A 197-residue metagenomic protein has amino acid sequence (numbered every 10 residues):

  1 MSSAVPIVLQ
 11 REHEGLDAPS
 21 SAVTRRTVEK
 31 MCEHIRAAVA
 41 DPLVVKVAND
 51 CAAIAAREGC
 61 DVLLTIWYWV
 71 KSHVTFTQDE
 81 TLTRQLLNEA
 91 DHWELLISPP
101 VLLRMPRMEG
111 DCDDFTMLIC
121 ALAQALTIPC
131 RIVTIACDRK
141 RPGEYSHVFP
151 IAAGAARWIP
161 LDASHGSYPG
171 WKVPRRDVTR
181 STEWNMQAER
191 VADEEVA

Functional and structural regions predicted by a protein language model:
M1-A197: A structural boundary/capping signal
